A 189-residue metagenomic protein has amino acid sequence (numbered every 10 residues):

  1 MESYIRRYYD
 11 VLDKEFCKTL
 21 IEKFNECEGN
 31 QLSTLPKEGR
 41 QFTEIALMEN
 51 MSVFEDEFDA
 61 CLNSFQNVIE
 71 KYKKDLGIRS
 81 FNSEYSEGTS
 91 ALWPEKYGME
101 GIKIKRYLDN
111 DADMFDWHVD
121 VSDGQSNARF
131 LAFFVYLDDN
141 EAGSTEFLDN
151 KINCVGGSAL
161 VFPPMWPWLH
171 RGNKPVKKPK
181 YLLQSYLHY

Functional and structural regions predicted by a protein language model:
M1-A159, P167-Y189: Fe(II)/2-oxoglutarate oxygenase catalytic core
